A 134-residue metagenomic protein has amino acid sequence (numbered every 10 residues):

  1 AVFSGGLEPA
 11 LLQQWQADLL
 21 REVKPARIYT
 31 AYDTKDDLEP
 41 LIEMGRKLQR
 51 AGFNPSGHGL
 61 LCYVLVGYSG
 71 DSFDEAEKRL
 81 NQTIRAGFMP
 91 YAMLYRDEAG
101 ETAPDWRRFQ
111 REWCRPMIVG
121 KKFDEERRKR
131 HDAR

Functional and structural regions predicted by a protein language model:
A1-M44, L48, G57-G67, M89-M93: Core AdoMet radical
F53-P55, L65-R134: Auxiliary Fe-S-binding modules of radical SAM enzymes
